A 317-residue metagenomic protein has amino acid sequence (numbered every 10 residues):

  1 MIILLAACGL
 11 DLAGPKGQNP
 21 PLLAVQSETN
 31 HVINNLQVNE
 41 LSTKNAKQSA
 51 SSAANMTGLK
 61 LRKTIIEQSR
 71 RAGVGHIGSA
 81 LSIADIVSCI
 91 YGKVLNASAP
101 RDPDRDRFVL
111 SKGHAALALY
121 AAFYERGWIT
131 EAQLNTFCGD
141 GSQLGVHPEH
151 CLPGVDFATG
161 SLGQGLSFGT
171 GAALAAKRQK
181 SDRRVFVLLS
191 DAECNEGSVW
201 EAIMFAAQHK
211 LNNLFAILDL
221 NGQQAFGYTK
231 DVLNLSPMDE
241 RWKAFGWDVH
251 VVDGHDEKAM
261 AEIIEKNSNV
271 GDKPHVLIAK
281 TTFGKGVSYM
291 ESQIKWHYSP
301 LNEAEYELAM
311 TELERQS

Functional and structural regions predicted by a protein language model:
D11, P15-Q18, Q26-E28, Q37 (+1 more regions): Charged/polar low-complexity intrinsically disordered segments
N39-L61: N-terminal hydrophobic or amphipathic helices/low-complexity stretches enriched in small/hydrophobic/Pro/Gly
G58-V74, D219-N221: N-terminal capping segment at the start of a domain
Q68, L81-Q208: Cofactor-binding active-site loop characterized by glycine-rich and histidine/acidic residues
H114-A115, L119, N221-G222, D256 (+1 more regions): Glycine-rich beta-alpha junction loops
G154, A158-S161, L166-N269: Thiamine diphosphate
E257-S317: Glycine/aspartate-rich loop-and-adjacent alpha/beta segment that forms the canonical ThDP
